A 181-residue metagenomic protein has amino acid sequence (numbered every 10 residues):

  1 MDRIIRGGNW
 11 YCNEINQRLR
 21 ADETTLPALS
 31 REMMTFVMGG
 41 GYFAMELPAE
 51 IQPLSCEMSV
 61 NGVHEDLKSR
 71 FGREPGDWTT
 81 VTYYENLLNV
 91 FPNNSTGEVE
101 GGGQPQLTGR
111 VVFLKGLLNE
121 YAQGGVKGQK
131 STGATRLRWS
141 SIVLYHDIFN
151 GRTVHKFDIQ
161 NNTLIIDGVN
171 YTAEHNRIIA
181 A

Functional and structural regions predicted by a protein language model:
M1-R70, Q106-Q129, V169-A180: Solvent-exposed edge beta-strands and adjacent loop segments that serve as assembly or binding interfaces
D2-G7, G76-W78, S140-I142: A short, compositionally biased
S55-S59, T80-Y84, V111-F113, R136-S140: Beta-strand secondary-structure signal
G62, E85-N89, G116-L118, V143: Generic hydrophobic/packing signal
H64-K68, N89-F91, Y145-D147: Residue-level signal for secondary-structure boundary sites
S69, N94, T163-I166: A short, polar/proline- and glycine-enriched secondary-structure boundary/capping micro-motif
F71-V112: Short, acidic/charged, Gly/Pro-enriched secondary-structure junctions
L117-A181: Mixed-charge, glycine-accented linear interaction segment located at domain edges/termini
